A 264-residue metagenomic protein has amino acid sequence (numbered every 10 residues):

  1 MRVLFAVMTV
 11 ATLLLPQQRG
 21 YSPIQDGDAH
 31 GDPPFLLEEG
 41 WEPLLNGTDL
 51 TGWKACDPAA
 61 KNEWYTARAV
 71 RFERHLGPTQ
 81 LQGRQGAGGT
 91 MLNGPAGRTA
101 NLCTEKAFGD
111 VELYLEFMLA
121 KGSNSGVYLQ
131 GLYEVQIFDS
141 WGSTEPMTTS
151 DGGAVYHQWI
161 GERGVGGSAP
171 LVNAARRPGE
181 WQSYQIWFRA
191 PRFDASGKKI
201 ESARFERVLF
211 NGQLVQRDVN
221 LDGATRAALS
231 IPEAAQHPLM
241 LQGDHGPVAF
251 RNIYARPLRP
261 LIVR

Functional and structural regions predicted by a protein language model:
M1-L4: Positively charged n-region of N-terminal signal peptides that target proteins for export
M8-Q17: Hydrophobic h-region of N-terminal signal peptides that target proteins for export in Gram-negative bacteria
Q17-R264: Carbohydrate-interacting regions of secretory-pathway proteins
